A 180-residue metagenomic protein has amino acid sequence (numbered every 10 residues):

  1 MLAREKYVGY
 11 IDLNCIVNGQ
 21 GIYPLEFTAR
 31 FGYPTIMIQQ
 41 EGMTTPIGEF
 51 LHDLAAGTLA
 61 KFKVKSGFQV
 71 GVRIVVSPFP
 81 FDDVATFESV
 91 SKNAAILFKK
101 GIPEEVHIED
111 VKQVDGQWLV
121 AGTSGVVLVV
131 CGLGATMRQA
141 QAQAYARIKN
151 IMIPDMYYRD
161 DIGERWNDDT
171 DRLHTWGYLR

Functional and structural regions predicted by a protein language model:
M1-I11, T28-K100: Active-site "cap" helix and flanking loop/linker of ATP-utilizing ligase/carboxylase catalytic domains
L13-V17, I22-F31: Short beta-strand elements
V17-Q20, V114-D115, L133-T136: Short acidic-glycine loop/turn motifs at beta-strand connectors
V72-I74, V126-G134: Short, well-ordered beta-strand elements within core beta-sheets of diverse protein domains
T86-V129: Generic long, charged, amphipathic alpha-helical segments
G132-K149: Short, well-ordered alpha-helical segments
A146-I162: Short arginine-rich
I162-R180: A cross-kingdom feature marking charged/low-complexity
